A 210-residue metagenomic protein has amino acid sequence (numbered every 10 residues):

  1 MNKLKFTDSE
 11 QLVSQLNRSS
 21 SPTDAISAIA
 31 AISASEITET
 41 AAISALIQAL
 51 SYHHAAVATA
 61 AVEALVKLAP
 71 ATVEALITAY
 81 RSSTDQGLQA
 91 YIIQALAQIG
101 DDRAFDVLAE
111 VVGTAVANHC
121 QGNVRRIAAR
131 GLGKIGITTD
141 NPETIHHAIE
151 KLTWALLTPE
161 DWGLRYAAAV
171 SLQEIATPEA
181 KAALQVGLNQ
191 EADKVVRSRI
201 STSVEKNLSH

Functional and structural regions predicted by a protein language model:
M1-K5, S14, P22-T38, S44 (+7 more regions): Structural detector for internal amphipathic alpha-helices that build alpha-solenoid repeat scaffolds
K5-S9, E39-I43, V73, A104-A109 (+2 more regions): Core helices of alpha-solenoid repeat scaffolds
E10-S20, S44-S51, A55, E74-T84 (+3 more regions): HEAT/HEAT-like alpha-solenoid repeats
T144-V195: Ankyrin-repeat and related helical/solenoid repeat scaffolds used for protein-protein interactions
